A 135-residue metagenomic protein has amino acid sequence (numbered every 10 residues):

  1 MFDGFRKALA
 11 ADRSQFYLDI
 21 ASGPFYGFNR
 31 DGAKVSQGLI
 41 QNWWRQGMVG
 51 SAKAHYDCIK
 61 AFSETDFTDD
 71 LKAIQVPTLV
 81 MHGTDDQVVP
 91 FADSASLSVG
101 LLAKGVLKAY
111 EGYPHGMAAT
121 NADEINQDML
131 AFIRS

Functional and structural regions predicted by a protein language model:
F2, L9, R13, S96-G100 (+1 more regions): N-terminal cap/leader regions of alpha/beta-hydrolase-fold enzymes, predominantly small-molecule hydrolases
K7-K72: Conserved alpha/beta-hydrolase catalytic His-Asp/Glu region
K60, F67, V76, F91-V99: Short alpha-helix in the alpha/beta-hydrolase fold that links the catalytic acid
F62, T84-V89, H115-G116: Acidic catalytic loop of the alpha/beta-hydrolase fold
D70, P77-L79, A103-V106: Structural signature of beta-strand start/N-cap positions in the alpha/beta core of ABC transporter nucleotide-binding
I74, V80-H82, D86: Short beta-strand/loop motif that positions the catalytic acidic residue of the alpha/beta-hydrolase fold
S96, L102-S135: Catalytic active-site module of serine/aspartate enzymes centered on a nucleophile-bearing elbow/loop
